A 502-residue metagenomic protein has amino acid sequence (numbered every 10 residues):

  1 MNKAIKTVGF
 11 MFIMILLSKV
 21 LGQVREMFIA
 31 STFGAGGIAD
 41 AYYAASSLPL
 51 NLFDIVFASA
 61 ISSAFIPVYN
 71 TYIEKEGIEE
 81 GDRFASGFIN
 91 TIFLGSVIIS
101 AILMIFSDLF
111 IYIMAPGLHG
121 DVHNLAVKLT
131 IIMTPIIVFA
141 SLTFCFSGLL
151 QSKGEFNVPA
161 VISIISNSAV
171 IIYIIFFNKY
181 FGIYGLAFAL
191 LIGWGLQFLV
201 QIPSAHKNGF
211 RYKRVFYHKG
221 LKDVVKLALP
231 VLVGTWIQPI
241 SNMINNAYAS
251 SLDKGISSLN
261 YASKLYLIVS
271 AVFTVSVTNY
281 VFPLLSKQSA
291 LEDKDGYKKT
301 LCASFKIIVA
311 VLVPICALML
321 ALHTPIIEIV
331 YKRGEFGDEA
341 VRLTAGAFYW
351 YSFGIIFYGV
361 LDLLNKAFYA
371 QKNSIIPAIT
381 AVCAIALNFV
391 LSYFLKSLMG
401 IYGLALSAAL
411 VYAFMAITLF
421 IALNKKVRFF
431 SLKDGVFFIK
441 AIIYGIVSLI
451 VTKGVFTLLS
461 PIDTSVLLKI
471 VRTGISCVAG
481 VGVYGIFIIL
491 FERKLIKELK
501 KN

Functional and structural regions predicted by a protein language model:
M1-N502: Membrane-embedded alpha-helical bundles of multi-pass transporters/translocases, especially carrier/permease families
